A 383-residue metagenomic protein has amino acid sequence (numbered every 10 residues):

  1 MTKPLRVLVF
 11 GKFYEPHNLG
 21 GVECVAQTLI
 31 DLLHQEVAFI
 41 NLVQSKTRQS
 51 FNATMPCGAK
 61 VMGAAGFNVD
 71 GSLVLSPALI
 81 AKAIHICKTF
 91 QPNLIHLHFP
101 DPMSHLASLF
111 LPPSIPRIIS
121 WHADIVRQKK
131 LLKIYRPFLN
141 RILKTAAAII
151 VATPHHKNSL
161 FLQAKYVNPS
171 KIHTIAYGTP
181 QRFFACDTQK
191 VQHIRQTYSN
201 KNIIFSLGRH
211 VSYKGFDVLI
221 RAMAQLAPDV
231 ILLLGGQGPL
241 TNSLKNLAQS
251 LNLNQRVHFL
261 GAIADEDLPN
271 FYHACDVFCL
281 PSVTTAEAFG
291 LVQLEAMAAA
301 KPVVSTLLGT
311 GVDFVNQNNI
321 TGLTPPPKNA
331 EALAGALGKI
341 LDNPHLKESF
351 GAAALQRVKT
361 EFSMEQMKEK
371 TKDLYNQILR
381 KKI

Functional and structural regions predicted by a protein language model:
L8, T197-K214, I220-M223, L233: Conserved donor-binding/catalytic core segment of Leloir-type glycosyltransferases
F10-N18, V25-A26, D31-V74: N-terminal strand-loop element at the rim of the active site of nucleotide-sugar-dependent glycosyltransferases
L97-S104: Short His-centered aromatic/hydrophobic patch
L143, A262-I263, N270-C275: Short alpha-helical donor nucleotide-sugar binding micro-motif in glycosyltransferases
K144-A185: A short, active-site helix/loop in glycosyltransferases that binds the activated sugar's phosphate group
S243-I263: Nucleotide-activated donor-binding/catalytic signature segment of Leloir-type glycosyltransferases, i.e., the conserved
A298, P302-T306, N316: Short hydrophobic beta-strand element within catalytic cores of glycosyltransferases and related nucleotide-activated
Q317-A330, K339-H345: Conserved acidic donor-binding segment of nucleotide-sugar-dependent glycosyltransferases
